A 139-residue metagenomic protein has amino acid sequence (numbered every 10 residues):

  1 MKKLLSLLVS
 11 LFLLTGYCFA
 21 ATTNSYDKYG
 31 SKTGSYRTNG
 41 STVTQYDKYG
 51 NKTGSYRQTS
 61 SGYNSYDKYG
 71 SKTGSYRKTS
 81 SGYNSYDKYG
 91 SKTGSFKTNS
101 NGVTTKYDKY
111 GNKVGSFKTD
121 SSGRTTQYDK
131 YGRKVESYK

Functional and structural regions predicted by a protein language model:
M1-L8: Bacterial N-terminal signal peptides that target proteins for export
L5, T15-A20: Sec/Tat signal peptide C-region and signal peptidase I cleavage site
L11-F12: Repetitive helical segments and hydrophobic/amphipathic motifs
F19-K139: Intrinsically disordered, low-complexity proline/glycine-rich segments
